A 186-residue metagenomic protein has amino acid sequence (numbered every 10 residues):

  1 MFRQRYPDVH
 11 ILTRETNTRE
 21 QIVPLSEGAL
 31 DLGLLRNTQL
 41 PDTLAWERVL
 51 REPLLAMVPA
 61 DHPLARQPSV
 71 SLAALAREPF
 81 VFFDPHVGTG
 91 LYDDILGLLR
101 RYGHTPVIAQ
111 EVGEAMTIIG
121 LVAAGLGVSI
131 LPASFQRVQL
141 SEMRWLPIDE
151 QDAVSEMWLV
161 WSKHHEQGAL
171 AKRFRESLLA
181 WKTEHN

Functional and structural regions predicted by a protein language model:
M1-D42, E111-V112: Central regulatory/effector-binding core of bacterial HTH transcription factors
D8-L12, T105-A109, E156-W158: Residues at or immediately flanking beta-strands
H10, P24, G28-A29, R48 (+7 more regions): Conserved functional loop/turn residues at catalytic and ligand-binding sites
R14, R19-A29, L96, R100-Y102 (+1 more regions): Short helices/loops that flank or line small-molecule/ion binding pockets
N17, S71, G113-E114, P132: Short loop/turn segments at beta->alpha junctions
D42-R48, E52-P53, M57, M116-K163: Beta-alpha-beta core module
L44-F80, A171: Flexible hinge/capping segments at coil-to-helix
F80-Y102, Q167-R175, K182-H185: Secondary-structure junction motif
